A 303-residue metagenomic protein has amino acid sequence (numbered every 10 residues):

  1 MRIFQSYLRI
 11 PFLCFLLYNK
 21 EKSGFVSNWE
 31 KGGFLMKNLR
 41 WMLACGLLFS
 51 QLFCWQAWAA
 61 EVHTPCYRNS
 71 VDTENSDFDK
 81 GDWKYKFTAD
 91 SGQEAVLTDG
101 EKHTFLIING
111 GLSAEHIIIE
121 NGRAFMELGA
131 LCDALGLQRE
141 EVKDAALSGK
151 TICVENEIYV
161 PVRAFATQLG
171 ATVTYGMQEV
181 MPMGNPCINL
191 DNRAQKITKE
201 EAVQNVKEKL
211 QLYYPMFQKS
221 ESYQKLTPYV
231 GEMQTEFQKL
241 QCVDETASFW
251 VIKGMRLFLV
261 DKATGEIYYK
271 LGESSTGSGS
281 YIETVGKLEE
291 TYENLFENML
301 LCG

Functional and structural regions predicted by a protein language model:
I3, L8-L35: Short, Lys/Arg-enriched N-terminal segments with co-localized hydrophobic residues within the first ~10-30 amino acids
G24-F25, D133-L135, A166-T167, K196 (+2 more regions): Short, surface-exposed beta-strand/loop "edge" segments at domain boundaries and coil↔beta transitions
M36-A59: Sec-dependent N-terminal signal peptides of Gram-positive bacterial secreted proteins and lipoproteins
W55-Q204, E208: Primary recognition of N-terminal secretory signal peptides and signal-anchoring hydrophobic helices
Q195-F237, T291-M299: Short, non-transmembrane alpha-helical segments in secretory-pathway proteins
Q224-E273: Exposed beta-strand-loop-beta-strand "reactive/processing" segments of non-cytosolic proteins
R256-G303: A short, surface-exposed interaction/processing loop segment used at functional sites
